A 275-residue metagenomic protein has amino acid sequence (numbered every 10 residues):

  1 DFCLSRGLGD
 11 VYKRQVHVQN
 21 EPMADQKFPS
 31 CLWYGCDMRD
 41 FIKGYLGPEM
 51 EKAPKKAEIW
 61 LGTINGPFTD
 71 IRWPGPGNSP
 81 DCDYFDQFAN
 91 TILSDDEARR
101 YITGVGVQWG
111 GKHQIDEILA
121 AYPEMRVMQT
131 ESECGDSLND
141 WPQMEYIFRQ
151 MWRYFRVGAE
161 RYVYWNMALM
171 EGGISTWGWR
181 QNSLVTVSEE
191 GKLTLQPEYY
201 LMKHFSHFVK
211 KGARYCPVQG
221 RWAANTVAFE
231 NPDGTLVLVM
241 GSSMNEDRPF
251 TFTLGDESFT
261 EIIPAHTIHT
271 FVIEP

Functional and structural regions predicted by a protein language model:
D1-Y12: Single conserved hydrophobic/aromatic residue that forms the stacking wall/gate of nucleotide- or nucleobase-binding
D10, Q15, P22-L138: Active-site neighborhood of glycoside hydrolase catalytic domains
V16, V105, M202, H266: Conserved, mostly hydrophobic/aromatic
G66, C134, L169, S243-E246: Short, glycine-/Ser/Thr-/acidic-enriched flexible segments
R126-L201, P217-G220: Aromatic/acidic polysaccharide-binding cleft in carbohydrate-active enzymes
H207, V218-G255, H266: Carbohydrate-binding surface patches
F259-E261: Beta-strand-rich interaction surfaces with strong enrichment in secreted/lumenal proteins
P264-P275: C-terminal beta-strand-rich structural cap/linker in extracellular carbohydrate-active enzymes
